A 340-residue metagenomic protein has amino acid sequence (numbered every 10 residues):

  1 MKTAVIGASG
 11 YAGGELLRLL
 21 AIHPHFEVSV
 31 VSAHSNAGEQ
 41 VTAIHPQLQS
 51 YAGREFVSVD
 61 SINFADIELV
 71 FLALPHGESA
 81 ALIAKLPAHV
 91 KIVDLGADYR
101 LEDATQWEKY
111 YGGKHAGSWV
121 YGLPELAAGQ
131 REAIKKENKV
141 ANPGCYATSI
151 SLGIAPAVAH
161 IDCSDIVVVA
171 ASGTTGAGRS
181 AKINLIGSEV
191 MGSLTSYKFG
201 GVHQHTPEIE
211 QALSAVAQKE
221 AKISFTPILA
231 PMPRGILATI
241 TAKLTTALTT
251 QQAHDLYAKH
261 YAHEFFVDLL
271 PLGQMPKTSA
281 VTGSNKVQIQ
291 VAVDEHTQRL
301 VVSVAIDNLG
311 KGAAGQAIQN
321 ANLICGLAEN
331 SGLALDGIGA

Functional and structural regions predicted by a protein language model:
M1-S193, Y197-F199, A292-E295, G339-A340: N-terminal Rossmann-like NAD(P) cofactor-binding subdomain of oxidoreductases, focused on the glycine-rich
K2-V5, A141, T239-T241, V302-A305: Short glycine-rich or small-residue beta-strand-to-loop segments that form or flank ligand, phosphate, metal/Fe-S
G10, H76-G77, G144, A230 (+2 more regions): Short, surface-exposed acidic/glycine-rich loop or hinge patches that mediate macromolecular interfaces
Y11, S118, C145-L152, G200-E208 (+5 more regions): Conserved active-site and cofactor/substrate-binding residues in soluble primary-metabolism enzymes
L17, S151-V158, T206-E210, H254 (+3 more regions): Predominant activation on well-ordered alpha-helical scaffold segments within soluble catalytic domains
E27-F64, D165, T174-V302: C-terminal substrate-binding/catalytic lobe of Rossmann-fold NAD(P)-dependent oxidoreductases
P156-H160, K243, L323-L327: Active-site catalytic microenvironments for nucleophilic, acid-base chemistry
Y261, T278-A340: C-terminal helical cap and adjacent loop that interface with cofactors, partners, or active-site loops
